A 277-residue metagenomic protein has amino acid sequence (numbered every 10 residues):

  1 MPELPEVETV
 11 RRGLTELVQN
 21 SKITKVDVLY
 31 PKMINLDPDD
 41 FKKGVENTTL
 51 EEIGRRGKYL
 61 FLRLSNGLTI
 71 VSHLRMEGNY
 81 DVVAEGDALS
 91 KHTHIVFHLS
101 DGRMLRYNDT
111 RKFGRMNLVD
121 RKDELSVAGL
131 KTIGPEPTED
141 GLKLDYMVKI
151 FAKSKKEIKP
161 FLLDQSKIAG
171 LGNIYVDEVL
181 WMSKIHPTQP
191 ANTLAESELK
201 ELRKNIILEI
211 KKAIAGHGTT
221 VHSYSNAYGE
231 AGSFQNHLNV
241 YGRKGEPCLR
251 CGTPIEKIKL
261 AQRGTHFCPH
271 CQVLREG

Functional and structural regions predicted by a protein language model:
M1, G134-E136, C268: Intrinsic-disorder/low-complexity coil detector
M1-L118, E124, R275: Gly/Gly-Pro- and Ser/Thr-rich, intrinsically disordered tail segments characteristic of DNA damage-repair and tolerance
P2, E6, E139, E198: Catalytic cores of large soluble enzymes that bind and process phosphate-bearing ligands
K22-F41, G54, F61, Y146-G277: Basic, nucleic-acid-binding surfaces and adjacent catalytic neighborhoods in DNA/RNA-processing proteins
N66, M76, D101, R111 (+5 more regions): A broadly conserved detector of short glycine/acidic/proline-rich loop/turn motifs that flank catalytic sites and bind
I70-G170, Y175-M182, P190: Phosphate/anion-contacting hairpin/loop surfaces
